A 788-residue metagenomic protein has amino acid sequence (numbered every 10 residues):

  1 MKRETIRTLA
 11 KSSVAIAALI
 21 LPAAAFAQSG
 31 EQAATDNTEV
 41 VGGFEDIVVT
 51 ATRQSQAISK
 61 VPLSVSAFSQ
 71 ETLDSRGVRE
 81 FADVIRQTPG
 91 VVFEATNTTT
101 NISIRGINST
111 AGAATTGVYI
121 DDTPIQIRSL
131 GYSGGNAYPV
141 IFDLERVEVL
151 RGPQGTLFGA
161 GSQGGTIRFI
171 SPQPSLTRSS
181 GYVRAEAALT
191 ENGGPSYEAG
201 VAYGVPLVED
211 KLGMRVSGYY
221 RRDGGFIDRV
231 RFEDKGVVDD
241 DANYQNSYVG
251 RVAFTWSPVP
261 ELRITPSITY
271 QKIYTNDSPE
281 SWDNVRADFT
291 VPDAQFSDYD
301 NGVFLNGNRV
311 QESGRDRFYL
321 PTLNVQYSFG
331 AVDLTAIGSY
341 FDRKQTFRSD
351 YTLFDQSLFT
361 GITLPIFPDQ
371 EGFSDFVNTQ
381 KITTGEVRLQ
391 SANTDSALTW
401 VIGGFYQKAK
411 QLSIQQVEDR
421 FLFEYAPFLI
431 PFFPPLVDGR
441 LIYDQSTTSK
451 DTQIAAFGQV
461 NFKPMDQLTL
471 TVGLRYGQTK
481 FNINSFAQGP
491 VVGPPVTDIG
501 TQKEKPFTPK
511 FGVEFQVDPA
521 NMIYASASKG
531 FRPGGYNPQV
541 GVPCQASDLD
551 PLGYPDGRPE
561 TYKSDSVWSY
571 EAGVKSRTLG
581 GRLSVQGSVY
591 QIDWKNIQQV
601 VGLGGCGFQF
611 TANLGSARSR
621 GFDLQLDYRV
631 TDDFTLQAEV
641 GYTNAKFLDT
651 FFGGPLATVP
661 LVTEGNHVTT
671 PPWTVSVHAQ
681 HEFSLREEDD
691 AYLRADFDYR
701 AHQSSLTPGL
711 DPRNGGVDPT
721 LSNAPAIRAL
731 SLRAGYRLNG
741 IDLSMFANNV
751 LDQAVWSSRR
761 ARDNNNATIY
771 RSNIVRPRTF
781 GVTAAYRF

Functional and structural regions predicted by a protein language model:
M1-T88, P260, P321: N-terminal Sec signal peptide and the immediately downstream disordered periplasmic leader that contains the TonB box
D36, T50, A82-T123, I127 (+1 more regions): Extracytoplasmic beta-strand/coil segments of soluble accessory domains associated with Gram-negative outer-membrane
T123-R151, S171, V201: Short acidic/polar hinge/loop motifs at secondary-structure boundaries that mediate gating or recognition
S180, E191-S278, T379-K381, G385 (+4 more regions): Transmembrane beta-barrel wall of Gram-negative outer-membrane proteins
G200, T322-F329, D333-Y351, Q516 (+5 more regions): Membrane-embedded beta-barrel scaffold of Gram-negative outer-membrane proteins
T255-V259, L389-A392, T399, G403-Q407 (+2 more regions): Structural signature of Gram-negative outer-membrane beta-barrels, strongest in the C-terminal barrel of TonB-dependent
D466, L470, Q591-D593, A612-P708 (+1 more regions): Gram-negative outer-membrane beta-barrel transporters
D698-R713, Y736-F788: C-terminal beta-signal and adjacent terminal beta-strands/loops of Gram-negative outer-membrane beta-barrel proteins
